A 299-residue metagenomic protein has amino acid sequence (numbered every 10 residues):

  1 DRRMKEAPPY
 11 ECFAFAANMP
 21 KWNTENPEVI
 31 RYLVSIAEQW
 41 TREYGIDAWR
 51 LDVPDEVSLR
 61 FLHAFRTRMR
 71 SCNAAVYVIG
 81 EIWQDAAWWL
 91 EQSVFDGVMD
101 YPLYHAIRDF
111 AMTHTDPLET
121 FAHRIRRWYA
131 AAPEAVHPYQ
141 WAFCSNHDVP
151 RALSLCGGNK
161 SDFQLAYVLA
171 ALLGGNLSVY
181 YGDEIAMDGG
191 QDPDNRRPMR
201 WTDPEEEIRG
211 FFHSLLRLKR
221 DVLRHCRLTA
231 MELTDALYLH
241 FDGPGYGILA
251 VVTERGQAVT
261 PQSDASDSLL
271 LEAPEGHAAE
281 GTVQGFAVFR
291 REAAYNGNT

Functional and structural regions predicted by a protein language model:
D1-E38, E43, F65, S71 (+1 more regions): Substrate-binding/active-site clefts of carbohydrate-active enzymes
F15-I30, D47-E56, D109-D116, D148-G158 (+1 more regions): The substrate-binding groove and active-site-proximal loops of carbohydrate-active enzymes, especially glycoside
E38, R42, D52-A135, L169 (+3 more regions): Active-site-proximal helices and loops of the catalytic beta/alpha 8
D47-R50, A75-I79, Y139-A142, L177-S178: Structural preference for beta-strand elements that scaffold enzyme active sites
E91-S93, G97, P138-K160, A166-E206: Aromatic/acidic polysaccharide-binding cleft in carbohydrate-active enzymes
E207-L228: Conserved, function-defining core regions and hallmark residues within catalytic/recognition domains
A230-A265: Carbohydrate-binding surface patches
Y246-I248, E275-T299: C-terminal beta-strand-rich structural cap/linker in extracellular carbohydrate-active enzymes
